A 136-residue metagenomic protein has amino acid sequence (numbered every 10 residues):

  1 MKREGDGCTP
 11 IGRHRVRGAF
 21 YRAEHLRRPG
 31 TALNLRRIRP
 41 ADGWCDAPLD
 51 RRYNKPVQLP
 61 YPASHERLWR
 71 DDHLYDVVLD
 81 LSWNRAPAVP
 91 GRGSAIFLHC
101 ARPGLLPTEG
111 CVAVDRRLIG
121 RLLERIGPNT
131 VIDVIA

Functional and structural regions predicted by a protein language model:
M1-T108, R117-A136: Cell wall/extracellular polymer interaction/catalysis modules
C111: Short cysteine clusters
V114: A conserved hydrophobic position in a structured secondary element of the catalytic/binding core that shapes
